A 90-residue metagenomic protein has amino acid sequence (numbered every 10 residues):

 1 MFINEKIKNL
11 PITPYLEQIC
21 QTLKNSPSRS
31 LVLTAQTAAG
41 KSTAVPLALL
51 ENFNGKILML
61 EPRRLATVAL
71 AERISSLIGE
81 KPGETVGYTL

Functional and structural regions predicted by a protein language model:
M1-K8: Conserved adenine-nucleotide phosphate-binding loops and their immediately adjacent elements
N9-S26: N-terminal pre-P-loop "Q-motif" helix
T22, P27-L90: Conserved P-loop/Walker A NTP-binding site and adjacent catalytic elements of P-loop NTPases
